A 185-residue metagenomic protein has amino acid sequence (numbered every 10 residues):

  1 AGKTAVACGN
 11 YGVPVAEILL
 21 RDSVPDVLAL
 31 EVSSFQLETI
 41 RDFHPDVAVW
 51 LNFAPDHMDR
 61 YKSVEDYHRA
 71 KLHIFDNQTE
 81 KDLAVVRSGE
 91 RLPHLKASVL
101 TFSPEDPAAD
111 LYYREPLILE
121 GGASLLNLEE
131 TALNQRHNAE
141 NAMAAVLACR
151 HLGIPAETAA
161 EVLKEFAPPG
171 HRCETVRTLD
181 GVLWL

Functional and structural regions predicted by a protein language model:
A1, L51, A145: Conserved adenylation A10 loop of the ANL superfamily
A1-C8, V182: Walker A (P-loop) phosphate-binding motif
K3, L20-V24, L72, D76-E80 (+2 more regions): Generic secondary-structure signature for well-ordered alpha-helical cores
Y11-V15, S34-Q36: Short acidic loop-to-helix transition motifs that present clustered carboxylates
E17-R21, E174-R177: Active-site-proximal loop->helix
D22-T101, Y112-R114, L126-Q135: Flexible active-site lid/hinge loop adjacent to a nucleotide/diphosphate and Mg2+-phosphate binding pocket
S63-E65, A97-L185: Adenine nucleotide phosphate-binding catalytic loops in nucleotide-utilizing enzymes
